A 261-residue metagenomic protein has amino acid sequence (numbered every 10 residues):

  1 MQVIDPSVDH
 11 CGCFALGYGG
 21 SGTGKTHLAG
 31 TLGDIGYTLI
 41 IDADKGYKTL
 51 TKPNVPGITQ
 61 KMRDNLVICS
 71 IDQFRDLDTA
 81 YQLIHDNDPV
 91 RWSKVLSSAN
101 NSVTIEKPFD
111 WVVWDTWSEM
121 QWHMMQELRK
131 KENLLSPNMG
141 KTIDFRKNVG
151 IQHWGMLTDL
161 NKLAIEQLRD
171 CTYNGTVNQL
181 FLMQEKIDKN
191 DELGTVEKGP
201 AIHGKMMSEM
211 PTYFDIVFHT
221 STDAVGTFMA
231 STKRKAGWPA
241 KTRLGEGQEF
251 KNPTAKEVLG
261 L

Functional and structural regions predicted by a protein language model:
Q2-S98, I105-W114, S118-H123: Conserved P-loop
K45, I71-Q73, S98, M139-I143 (+3 more regions): Short, surface-exposed, polar/charged, turn-prone segments marking secondary-structure boundaries
N54-I68, R75, R91, V95 (+1 more regions): P-loop/Walker A phosphate-binding loop and immediately adjacent motor/lid segment at beta-alpha junctions
D78-Q82, Q121, M125, G155-T158 (+2 more regions): Generic detector of well-ordered alpha-helical segments enriched in charged/polar residues, highlighting helical
I84, D88, L168-T172, F214: Hydrophobic, Leu/Ile/Phe/Ala-enriched alpha-helical segments that form helix-helix packing faces
W111-E209: P-loop NTPase motor core
C171-P253: Phosphate-binding/switch region of NTP-binding enzymes
